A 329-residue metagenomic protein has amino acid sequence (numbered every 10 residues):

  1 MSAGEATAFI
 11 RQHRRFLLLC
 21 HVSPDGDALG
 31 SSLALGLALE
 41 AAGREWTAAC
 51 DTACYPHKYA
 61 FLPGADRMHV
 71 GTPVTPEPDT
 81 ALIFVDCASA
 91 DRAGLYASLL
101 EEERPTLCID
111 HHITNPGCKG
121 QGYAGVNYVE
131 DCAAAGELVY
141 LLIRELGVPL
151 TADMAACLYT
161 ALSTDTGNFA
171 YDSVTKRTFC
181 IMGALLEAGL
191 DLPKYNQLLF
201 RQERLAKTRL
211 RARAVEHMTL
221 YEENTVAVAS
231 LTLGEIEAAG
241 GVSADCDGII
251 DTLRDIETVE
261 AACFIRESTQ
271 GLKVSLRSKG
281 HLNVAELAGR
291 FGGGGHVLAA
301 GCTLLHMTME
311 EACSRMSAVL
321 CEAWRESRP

Functional and structural regions predicted by a protein language model:
S2-V22, G30-A60, T75-T80, T164-R290 (+1 more regions): Hydrophobic helix-and-loop "lid/oligomerization" segment in the mid-to-C-terminal part of catalytic domains
T7, G71-P73, L95-S98, V126-E130 (+4 more regions): A generic local secondary-structure boundary/capping motif
S23-P24, C87-A90, H112-T114, L233-G234 (+1 more regions): Short glycine-rich anion-binding loops that position phosphate/pyrophosphate groups of nucleotides and phosphorylated
G26-S32, A90-G94: Short glycine/serine/threonine-rich phosphate/pyrophosphate-binding segments that cradle anionic phosphate groups
G36, P63-M68, V126-V129, G280: Short, hinge-like loop/turn segments at secondary-structure boundaries
Y55-D66, G120: Active-site-proximal loop->helix
A65, G71-G125: Active-site cofactor/cluster-binding pocket
H112-M182: Short alpha-helices
